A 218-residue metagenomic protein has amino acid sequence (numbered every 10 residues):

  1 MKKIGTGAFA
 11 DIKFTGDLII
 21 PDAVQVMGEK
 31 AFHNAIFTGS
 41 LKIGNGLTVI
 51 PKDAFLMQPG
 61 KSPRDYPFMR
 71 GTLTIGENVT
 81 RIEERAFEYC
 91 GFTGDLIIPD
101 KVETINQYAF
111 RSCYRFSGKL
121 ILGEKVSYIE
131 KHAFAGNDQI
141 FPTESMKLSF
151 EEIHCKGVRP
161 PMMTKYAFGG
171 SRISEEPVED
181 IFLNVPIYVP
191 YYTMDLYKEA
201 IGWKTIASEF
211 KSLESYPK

Functional and structural regions predicted by a protein language model:
M1-K3, K13-V26, I36-V49, G60-R81 (+5 more regions): Structural signature of tandem-repeat unit edges
G5-A8, G28-A31, P51-L56, E83-A86 (+2 more regions): Consensus positions within tandem repeat domains that build extended binding/scaffold surfaces
A133-F134, A167: Repeat-solenoid scaffold signature
Y166-R172, D195-A207: Short, aromatic/basic amphipathic alpha-helical patches
E176-P177: A generic local secondary-structure boundary/capping motif
Y216-K218: Short, solvent-exposed mixed-charge patches
